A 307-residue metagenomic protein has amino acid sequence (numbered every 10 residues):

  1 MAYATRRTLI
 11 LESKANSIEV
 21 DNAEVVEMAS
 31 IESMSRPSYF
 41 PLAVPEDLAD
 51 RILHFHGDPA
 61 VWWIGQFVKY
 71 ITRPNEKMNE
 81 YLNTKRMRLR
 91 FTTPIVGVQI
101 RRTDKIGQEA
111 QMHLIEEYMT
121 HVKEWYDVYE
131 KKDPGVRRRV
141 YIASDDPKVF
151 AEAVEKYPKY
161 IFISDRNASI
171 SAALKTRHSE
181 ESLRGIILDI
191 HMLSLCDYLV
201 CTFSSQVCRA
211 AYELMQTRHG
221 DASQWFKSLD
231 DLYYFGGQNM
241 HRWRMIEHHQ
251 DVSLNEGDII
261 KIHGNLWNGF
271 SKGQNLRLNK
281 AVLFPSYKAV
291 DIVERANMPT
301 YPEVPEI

Functional and structural regions predicted by a protein language model:
M1, E306-I307: Long, low-complexity intrinsically disordered regulatory regions in eukaryotic signaling/cytoskeletal proteins
M1-K123, V128, P134-R137: Secretory-pathway glycan-assembly enzymes, especially type II membrane glycosyltransferases that use nucleotide-sugar
L89-T92, D133-V136, V154, G185 (+5 more regions): Intrinsically disordered, low-complexity regulatory regions enriched in Ser/Pro/Gly/Thr and acidic residues
V96-V98, V122, V140-I142, A153 (+5 more regions): Structural signal for hydrophobic/aromatic residues that build the beta-strand cores of folded beta-sheet domains
E109-H113, A153-K156, S205-Q206, E213-L214 (+4 more regions): Short coil/turn segments at secondary-structure boundaries
V136-Y234: Donor-binding and catalytic core of enzymes assembling or modifying cell-surface/extracellular glycoconjugates
L232-R242: Short, basic/aromatic beta-hairpin or loop at an interaction surface
H241-K272, L276-M298, I307: SH3/SH3-like (including bacterial SH3b) beta-barrel domains that bind proline-rich motifs or cell-wall ligands
